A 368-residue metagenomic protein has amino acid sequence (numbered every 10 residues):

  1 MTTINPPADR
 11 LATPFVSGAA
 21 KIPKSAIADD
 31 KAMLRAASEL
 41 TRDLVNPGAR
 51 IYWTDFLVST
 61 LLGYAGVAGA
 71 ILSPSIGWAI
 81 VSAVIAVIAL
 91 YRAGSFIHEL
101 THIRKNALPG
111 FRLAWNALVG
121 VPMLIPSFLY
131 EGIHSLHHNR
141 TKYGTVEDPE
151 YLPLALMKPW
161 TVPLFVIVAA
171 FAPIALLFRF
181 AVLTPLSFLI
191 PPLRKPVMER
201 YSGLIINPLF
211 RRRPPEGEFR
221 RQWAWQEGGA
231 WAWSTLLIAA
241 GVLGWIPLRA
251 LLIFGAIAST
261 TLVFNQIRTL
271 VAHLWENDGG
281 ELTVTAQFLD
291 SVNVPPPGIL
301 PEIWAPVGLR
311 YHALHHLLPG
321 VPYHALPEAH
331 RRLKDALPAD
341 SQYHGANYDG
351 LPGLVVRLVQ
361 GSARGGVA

Functional and structural regions predicted by a protein language model:
M1-I85, P122-L251, Y323-A368: Non-catalytic, topology-defining segments of multipass membrane proteins
F56, T60, A83-V84, A114 (+3 more regions): Residue-level signature of the transmembrane alpha-helical core of multi-pass small-molecule transporters
V87-I97, P126-Y130, I253-L282: Transmembrane alpha-helical segments that form the membrane-embedded catalytic/substrate-channel core of multi-pass
I88, I299-L309: Long helical/loop segments within the catalytic core of UDP-sugar-dependent glycosyltransferases, especially the large
A93-I103, Y130-K142, T269-N277, P306-V321: Histidine-centered catalytic micro-motifs
S95-A114, K142-L154: Aspartate-rich (DDxxD/NDxxD/DxxxD) Mg2+/diphosphate-binding motifs and their adjoining helix-loop segments
P109, L113-V119, G279-N293: Membrane-cytosol interface motif
I205-P214, Q287-I303: Cytosolic juxtamembrane regulatory segments of multi-pass membrane proteins
